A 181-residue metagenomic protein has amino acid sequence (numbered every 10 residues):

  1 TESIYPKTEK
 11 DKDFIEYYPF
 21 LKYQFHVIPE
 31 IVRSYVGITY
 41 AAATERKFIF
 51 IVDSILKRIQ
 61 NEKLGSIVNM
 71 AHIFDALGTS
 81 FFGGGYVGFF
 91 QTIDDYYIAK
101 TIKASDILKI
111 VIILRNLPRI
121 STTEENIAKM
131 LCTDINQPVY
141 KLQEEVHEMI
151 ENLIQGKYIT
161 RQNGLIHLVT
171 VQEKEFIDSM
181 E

Functional and structural regions predicted by a protein language model:
E2-A104, L117-T123, T133-L142, T160 (+1 more regions): C-terminal helical "lid" subdomain and adjoining coupling/linker elements of P-loop NTPases
I28, I107-I112: Short alpha-helical scaffolding segments that buttress acidic/His motifs in well-ordered protein cores
I127-M130: A short alpha-helical element within helix-turn-helix/winged-helix DNA-binding domains across DNA-binding proteins
V146-E151: Short, hydrophobic-biased segments on the C-terminal half of alpha helices that form "recognition helices"
K157: Glycine-centered, phosphate/nucleic-acid-interacting loop/turn motifs that mediate DNA/RNA or nucleotide
V169-E181: Short, amphipathic alpha-helical interaction segments positioned at domain boundaries
